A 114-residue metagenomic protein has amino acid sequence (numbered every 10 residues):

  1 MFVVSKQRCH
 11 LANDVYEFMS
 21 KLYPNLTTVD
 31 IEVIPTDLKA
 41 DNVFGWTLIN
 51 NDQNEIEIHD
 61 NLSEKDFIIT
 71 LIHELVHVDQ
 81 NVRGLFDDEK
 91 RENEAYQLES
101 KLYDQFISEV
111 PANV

Functional and structural regions predicted by a protein language model:
M1-C9, A112-V114: Short, Lys/Arg-enriched, disordered terminal segments
M1-S5, D30-A40: Hydrophobic or amphipathic, alpha-helical segments that drive membrane association/targeting
K6-T28: Zn2+-dependent metallopeptidase catalytic core
M19, V29-V33, I56-I58, L71: Hydrophobic beta-strand residues in large extracellular and virion-surface proteins
I34-E55: Catalytic zinc-binding patch centered on the HExxH motif and its immediate surroundings that defines zinc-dependent
D52-L71, L85-K90: Short pre-active-site segment immediately N-terminal to the catalytic Zn-binding motif
T70, E74-V78, V82: Catalytic glutamate of the conserved HExxH
D87-V114: Post-HExxH zinc-binding segment in Zn-dependent metallohydrolases
